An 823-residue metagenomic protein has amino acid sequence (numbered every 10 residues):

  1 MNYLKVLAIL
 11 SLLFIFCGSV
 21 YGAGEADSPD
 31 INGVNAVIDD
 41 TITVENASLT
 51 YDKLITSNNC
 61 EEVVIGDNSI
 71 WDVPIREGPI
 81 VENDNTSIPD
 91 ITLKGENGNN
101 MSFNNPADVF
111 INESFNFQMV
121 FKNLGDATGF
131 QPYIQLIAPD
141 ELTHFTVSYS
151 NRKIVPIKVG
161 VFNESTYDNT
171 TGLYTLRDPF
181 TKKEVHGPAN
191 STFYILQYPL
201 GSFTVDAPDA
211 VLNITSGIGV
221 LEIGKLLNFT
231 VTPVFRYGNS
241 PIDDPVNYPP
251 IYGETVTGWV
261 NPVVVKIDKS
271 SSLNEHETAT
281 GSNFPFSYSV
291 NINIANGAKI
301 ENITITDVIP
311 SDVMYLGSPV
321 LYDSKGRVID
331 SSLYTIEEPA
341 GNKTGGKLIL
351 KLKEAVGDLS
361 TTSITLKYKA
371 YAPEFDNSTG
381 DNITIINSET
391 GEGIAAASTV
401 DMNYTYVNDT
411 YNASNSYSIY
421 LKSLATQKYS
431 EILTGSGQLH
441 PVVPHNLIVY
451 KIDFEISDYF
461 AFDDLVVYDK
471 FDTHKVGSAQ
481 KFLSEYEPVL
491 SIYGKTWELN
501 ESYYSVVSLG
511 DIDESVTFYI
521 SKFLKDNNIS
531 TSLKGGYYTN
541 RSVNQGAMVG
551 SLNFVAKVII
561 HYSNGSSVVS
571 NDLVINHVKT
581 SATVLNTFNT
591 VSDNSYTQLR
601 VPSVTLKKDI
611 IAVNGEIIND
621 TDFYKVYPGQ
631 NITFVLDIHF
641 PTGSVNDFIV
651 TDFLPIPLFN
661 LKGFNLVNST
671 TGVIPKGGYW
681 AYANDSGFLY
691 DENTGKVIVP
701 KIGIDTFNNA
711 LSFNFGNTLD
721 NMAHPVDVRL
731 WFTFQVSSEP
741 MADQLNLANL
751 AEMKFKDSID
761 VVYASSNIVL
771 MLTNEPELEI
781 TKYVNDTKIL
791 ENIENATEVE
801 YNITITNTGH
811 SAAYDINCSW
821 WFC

Functional and structural regions predicted by a protein language model:
N2, I38, N59-E61: Generic short amphipathic/hydrophobic targeting helices enriched at N-termini, encompassing Sec-type signal peptides
Y3-Y21: Sec-dependent N-terminal signal peptides of Gram-positive bacterial secreted proteins and lipoproteins
F16-V34: Sec-dependent signal peptide cleavage junction
V34-I38, I42, S69: Short, ordered "entry" segments at domain starts
V44-C823: Exported/extracytosolic protein signature
